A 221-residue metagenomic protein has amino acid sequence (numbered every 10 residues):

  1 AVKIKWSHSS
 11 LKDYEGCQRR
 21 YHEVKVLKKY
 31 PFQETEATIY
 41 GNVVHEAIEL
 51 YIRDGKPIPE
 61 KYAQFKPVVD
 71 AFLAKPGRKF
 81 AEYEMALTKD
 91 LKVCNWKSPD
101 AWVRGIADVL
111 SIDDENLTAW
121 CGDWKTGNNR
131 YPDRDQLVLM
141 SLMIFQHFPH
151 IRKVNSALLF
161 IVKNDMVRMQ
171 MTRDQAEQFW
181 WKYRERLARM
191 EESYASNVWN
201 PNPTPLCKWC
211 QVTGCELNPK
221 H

Functional and structural regions predicted by a protein language model:
A1-K3, R19-P31, L117-G122, R186-A195: Short amphipathic alpha-helical segments and their helix-coil junctions
K3-K56, E82-Y83: Nuclease catalytic cores
I4-W6, T88-V93, P99, P132-R134 (+1 more regions): Metal-dependent nuclease catalytic regions and adjoining charged, substrate-binding loops involved in nucleic-acid end
K25-L27, E36-T38, E60-A63, K79-E84 (+1 more regions): Short coil/turn segments at secondary-structure boundaries
L27, W124-N128, F160, R173: A short beta-strand motif that forms part of the nucleic acid-binding face of small beta-barrel RNA-binding folds
E34, T38, N116, S141 (+2 more regions): Conserved catalytic core of nucleotide polymerization and phosphodiester-bond processing enzymes
T35-E36, N128-D133: Short alpha-helix boundary/capping segments
A47-C121, G127, D135, H147-A157: Catalytic cores of nuclease domains that cleave nucleic-acid phosphodiester backbones
